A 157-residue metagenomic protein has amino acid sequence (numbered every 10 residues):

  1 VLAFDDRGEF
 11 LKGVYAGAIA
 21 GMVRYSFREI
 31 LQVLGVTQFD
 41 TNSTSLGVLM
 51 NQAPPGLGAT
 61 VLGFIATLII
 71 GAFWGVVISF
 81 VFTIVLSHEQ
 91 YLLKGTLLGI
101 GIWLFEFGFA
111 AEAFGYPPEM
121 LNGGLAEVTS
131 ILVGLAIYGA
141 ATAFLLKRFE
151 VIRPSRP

Functional and structural regions predicted by a protein language model:
V1-P157: Juxtamembrane/disordered regions of integral membrane proteins
